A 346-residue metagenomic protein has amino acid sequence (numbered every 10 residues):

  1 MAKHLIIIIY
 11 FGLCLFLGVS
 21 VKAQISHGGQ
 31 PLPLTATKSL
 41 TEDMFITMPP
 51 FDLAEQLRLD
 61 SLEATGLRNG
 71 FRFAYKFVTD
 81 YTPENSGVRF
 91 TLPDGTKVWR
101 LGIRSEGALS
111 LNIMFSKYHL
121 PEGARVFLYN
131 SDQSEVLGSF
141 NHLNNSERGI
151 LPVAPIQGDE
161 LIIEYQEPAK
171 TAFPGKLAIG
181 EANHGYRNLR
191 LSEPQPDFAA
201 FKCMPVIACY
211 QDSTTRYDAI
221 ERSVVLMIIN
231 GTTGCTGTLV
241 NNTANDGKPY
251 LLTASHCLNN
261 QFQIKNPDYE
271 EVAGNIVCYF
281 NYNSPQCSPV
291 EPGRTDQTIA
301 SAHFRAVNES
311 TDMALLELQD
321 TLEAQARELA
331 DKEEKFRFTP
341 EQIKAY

Functional and structural regions predicted by a protein language model:
M1-G29: Bacterial Sec-dependent N-terminal signal peptides
Q24-G102, E147-A154, D159-N241: Protease-domain processing segments flanking chymotrypsin-fold serine proteases, especially trypsin-like
T96, S105-N112: Extended extracellular/luminal ectodomain segments enriched in beta-structured repeat modules
I103-S105, F115-H119, I229: Non-cytosolic beta-sheet module surface loops
L109-L111, E122-V126, I276: Short beta-strand/loop motifs in extracellular/secreted proteins, especially within beta-sandwich accessory domains
H119-S134: Short, surface-exposed beta-strand/strand-loop-strand elements in extracellular ectodomains
E135-S146: Solvent-exposed serine/threonine-rich low-complexity stretches and specific carbohydrate-binding patches
I156-Y346: Serine endopeptidase catalytic core focused on the charge-relay Asp
